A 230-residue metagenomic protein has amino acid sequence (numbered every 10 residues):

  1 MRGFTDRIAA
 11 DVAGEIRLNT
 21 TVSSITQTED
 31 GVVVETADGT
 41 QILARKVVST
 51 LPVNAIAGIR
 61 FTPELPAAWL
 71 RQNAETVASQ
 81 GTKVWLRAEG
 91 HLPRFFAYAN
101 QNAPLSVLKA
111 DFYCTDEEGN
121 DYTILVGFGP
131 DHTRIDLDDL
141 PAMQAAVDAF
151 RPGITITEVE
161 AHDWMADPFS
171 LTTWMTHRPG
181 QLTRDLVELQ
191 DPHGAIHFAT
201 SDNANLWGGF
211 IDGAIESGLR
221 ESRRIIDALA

Functional and structural regions predicted by a protein language model:
M1-A37, I42-R45: Helical element adjacent to the flavin cofactor pocket in flavoenzyme catalytic cores
G3-D11, W85, A142-A149: Amphipathic alpha-helical segments that form well-ordered structural scaffolds and often line/cohere around active
T5, L92-A103: Rossmann-like dinucleotide-binding core of oxidoreductases
V12, G31-V32, A57, F61-L65 (+2 more regions): Short, glycine/charged-enriched secondary-structure capping and boundary segments
I16-L18, S49, F198: A structural signal for the hydrophobic beta-strands that form the central parallel beta-sheet of Rossmann-like
T26-Q27, T36-F96: Central helical "cap/lid" subdomain
G31, P104-A230: Conserved flavin/dinucleotide-binding core of flavoenzymes
T36-T40, Q101, F128-H132: Secondary-structure transition/turn motif
